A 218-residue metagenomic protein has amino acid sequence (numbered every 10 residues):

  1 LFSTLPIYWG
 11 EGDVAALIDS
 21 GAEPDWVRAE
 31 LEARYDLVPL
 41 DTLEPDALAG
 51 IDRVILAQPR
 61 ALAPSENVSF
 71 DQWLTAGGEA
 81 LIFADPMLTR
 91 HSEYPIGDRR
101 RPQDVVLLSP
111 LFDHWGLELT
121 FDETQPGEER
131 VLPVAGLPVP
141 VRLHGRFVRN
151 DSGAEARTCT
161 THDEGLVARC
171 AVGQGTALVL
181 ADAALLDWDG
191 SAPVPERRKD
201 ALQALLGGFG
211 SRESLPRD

Functional and structural regions predicted by a protein language model:
L1-D218: Short, surface-exposed patches at the edges or C-terminal ends of soluble domains, predominantly
